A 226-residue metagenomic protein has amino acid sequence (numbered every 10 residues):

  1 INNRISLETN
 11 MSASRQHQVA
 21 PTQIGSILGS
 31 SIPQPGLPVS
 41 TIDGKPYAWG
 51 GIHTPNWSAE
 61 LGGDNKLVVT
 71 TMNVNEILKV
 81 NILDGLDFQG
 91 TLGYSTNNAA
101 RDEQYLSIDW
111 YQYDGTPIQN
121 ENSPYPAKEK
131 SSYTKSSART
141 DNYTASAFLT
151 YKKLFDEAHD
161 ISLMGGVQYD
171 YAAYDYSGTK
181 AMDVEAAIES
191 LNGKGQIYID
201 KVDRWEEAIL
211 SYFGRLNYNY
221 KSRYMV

Functional and structural regions predicted by a protein language model:
N2-N73, Q89-T91, S95-S211: Surface-exposed loop/interface segments of Gram-negative outer-membrane beta-barrel transport/assembly proteins
N3, V80-L86, K153-E157, N219-S222: Outer-membrane beta-barrel strand-turn architecture
V202, S222-R223: Conserved helix-loop functional segments at active or binding sites
L210-Y220: Structured alpha-helical segments in the cores of large, soluble enzyme domains
